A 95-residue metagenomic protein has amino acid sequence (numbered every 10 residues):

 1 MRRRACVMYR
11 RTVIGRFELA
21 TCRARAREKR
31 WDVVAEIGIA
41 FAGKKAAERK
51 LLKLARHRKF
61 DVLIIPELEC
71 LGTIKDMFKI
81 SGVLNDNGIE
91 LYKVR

Functional and structural regions predicted by a protein language model:
M1-R95: Short, structured surface patches at the beginning of a domain
